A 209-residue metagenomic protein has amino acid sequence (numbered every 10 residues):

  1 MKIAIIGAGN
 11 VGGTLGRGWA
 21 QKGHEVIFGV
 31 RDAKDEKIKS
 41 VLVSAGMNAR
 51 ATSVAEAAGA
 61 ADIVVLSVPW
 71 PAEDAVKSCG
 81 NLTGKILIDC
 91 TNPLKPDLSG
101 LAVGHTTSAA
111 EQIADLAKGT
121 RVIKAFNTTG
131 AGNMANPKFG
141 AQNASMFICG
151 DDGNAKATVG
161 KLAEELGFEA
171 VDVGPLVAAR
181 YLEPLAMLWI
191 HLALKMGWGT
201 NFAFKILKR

Functional and structural regions predicted by a protein language model:
M1-V43: NAD(P)+-binding Rossmann beta1-loop-alpha1 motif at the extreme N-terminus of oxidoreductases
A45-D97: Rossmann-like NAD(P)-binding element
A51, R121-N127, V171-V173: General beta-strand structural signal in soluble alpha/beta enzymes
T91-K138: Rossmann-fold NAD(P)-binding glycine/threonine-rich loop
A144-R209: Active-site-lining helix/loop region of Rossmann-like oxidoreductase modules
